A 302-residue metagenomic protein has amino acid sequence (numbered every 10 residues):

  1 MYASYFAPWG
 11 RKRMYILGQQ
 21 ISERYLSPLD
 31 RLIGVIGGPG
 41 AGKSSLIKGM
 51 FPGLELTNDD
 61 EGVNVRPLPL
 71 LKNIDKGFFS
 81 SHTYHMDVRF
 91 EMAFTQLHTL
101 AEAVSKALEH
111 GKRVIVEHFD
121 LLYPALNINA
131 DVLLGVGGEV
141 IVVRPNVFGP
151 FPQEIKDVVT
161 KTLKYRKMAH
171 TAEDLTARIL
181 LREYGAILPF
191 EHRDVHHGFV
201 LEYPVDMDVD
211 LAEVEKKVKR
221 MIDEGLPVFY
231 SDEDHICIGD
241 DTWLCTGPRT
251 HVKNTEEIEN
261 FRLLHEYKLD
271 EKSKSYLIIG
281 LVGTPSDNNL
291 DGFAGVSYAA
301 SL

Functional and structural regions predicted by a protein language model:
M1-P28: N-terminal pre-Walker A segment at the start of P-loop NTPase domains
G10-R13, V142, K219-L226: N-terminal secretory/membrane-targeting helices
M14-Q19, T95-E102, L211-K216: Well-ordered, non-membrane alpha-helical segments in soluble/globular domains
R31-P52: Glycine-rich phosphate-binding P-loop
L32-G34, F79-R89, H196-Y203: Short glycine-rich, basic-tinged beta-strand/loop micro-motifs
N58-D120: Conserved nucleotide-sensing/catalytic segment adjacent to the nucleotide-binding pocket in NTP-handling enzymes
S105-K164: Replace "adjacent to P-loop NTPase cores in ATP/GTP-dependent enzymes" with "adjacent to NTP-binding cores
P152, K156-L302: Active-/binding-site microenvironments in catalytic and ligand-binding cores
